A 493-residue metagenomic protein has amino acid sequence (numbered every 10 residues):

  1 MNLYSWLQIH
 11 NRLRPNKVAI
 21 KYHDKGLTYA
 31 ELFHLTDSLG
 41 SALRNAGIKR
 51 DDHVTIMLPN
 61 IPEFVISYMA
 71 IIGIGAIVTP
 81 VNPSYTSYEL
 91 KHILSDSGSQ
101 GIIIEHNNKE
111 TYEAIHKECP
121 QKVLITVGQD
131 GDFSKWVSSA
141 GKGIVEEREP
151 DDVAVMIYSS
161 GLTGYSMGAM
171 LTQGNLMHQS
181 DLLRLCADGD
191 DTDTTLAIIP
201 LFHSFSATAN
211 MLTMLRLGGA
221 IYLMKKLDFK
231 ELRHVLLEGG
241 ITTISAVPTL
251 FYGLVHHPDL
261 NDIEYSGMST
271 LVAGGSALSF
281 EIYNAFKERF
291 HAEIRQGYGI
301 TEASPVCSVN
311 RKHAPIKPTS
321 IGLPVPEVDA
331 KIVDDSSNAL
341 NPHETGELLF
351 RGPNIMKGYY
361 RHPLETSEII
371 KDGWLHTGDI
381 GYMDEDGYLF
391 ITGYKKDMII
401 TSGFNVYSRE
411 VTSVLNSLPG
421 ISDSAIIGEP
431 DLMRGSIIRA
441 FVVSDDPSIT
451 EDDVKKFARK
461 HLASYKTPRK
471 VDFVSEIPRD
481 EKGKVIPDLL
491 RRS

Functional and structural regions predicted by a protein language model:
N16-I61, V65-M69, T86-K91, G174: Conserved AMP-binding/adenylate-forming core of the ANL superfamily
T28-A30, A154-H178: Conserved AMP-binding A3 loop
N45-A46, G73-W136, S444-P447, D472: Structural core segment of the AMP-binding/adenylate-forming
Y85, I102, G352, K357-G358 (+3 more regions): AMP-binding/adenylate-forming catalytic core of the ANL superfamily
A140-Y158, Y165, D188-T194: Conserved pre-ATP/AMP-binding loop-to-beta segment of ANL
M177-T194, F202-T243, H257: Conserved AMP-binding/adenylation subdomain of ANL enzymes
I241-A246, V255-I316, D329: Gly/Ser/Thr-rich phosphate-binding loop
L323-E327, N338-I369, F404-V406: Conserved ATP/PPi-binding loop(s) of AMP-dependent carboxylate-activating enzymes
